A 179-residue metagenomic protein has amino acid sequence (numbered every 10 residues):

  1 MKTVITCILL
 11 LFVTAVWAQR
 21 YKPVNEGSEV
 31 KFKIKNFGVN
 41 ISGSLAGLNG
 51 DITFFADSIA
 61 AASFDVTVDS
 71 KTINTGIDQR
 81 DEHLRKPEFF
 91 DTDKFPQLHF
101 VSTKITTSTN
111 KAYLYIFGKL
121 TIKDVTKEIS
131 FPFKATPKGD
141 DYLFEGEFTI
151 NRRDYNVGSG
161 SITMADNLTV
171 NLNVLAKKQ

Functional and structural regions predicted by a protein language model:
M1-K22: Bacterial Sec-dependent N-terminal signal peptides
Q19-Q179: Low-complexity, acidic/polar, glycine-enriched regions of mature
